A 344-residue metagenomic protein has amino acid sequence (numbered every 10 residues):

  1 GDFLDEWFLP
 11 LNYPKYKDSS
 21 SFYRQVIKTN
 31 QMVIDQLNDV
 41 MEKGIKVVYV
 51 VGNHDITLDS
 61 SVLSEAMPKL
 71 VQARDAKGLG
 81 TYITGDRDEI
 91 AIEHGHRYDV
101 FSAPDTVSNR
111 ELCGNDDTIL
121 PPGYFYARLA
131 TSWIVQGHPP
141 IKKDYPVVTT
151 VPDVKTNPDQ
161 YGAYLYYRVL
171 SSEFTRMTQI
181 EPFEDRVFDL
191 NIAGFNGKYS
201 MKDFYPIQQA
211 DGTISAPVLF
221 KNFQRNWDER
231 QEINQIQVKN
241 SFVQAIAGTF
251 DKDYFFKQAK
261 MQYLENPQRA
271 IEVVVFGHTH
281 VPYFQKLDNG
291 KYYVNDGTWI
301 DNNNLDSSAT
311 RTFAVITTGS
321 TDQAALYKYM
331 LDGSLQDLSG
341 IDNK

Functional and structural regions predicted by a protein language model:
F3-K344: Extended recognition/assembly regions associated with phosphoester-bond processing machinery
